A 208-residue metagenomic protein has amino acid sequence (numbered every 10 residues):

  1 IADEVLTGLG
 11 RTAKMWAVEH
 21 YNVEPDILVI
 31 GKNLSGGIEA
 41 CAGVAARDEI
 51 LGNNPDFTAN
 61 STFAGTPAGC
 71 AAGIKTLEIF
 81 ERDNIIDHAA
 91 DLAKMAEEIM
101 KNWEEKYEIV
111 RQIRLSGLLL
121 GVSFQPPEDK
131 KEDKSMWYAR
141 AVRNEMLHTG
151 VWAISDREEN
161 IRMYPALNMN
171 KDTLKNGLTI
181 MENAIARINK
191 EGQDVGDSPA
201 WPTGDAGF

Functional and structural regions predicted by a protein language model:
I1-F208: Conserved N-terminal phosphate-binding loop of PLP-dependent enzymes in the Aspartate aminotransferase
